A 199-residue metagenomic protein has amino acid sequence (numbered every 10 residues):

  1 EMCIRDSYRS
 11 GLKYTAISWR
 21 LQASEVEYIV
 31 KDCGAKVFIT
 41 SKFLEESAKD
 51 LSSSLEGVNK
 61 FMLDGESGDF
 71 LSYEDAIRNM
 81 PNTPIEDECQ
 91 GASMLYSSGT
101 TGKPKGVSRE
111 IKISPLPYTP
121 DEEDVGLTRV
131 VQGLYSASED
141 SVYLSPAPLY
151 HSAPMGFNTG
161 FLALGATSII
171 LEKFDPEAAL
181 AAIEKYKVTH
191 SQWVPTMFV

Functional and structural regions predicted by a protein language model:
M2-I4: Short, small-residue-biased leader/transition segments that mark boundaries at the very start of proteins
D6, L51, Y96, G160-F161 (+1 more regions): Hydrophobic/aromatic ligand-binding patch that stacks against planar heteroaromatic rings of cofactors or nucleotides
Y8-I39, G106-S108, T167-K173: Short beta-strand->loop structural element characteristic of the AMP-binding/adenylate-forming
E27, E74, E177-L180: Short hydrophobic/charged patches on amphipathic alpha-helices used for structural packing and interfaces
D32-C33, L55, K185-Y186: Active-site charged/polar residues at nucleotide-handling catalytic sites that mediate phosphoryl, nucleotidyl
T40-K49, E66-S67, A147, E177 (+1 more regions): Adenylate-forming
E46-L95, K103, R109-T128: ANL superfamily adenylate-forming
P115-P146, Y150-H190: Conserved AMP-binding/adenylation subdomain of ANL enzymes
